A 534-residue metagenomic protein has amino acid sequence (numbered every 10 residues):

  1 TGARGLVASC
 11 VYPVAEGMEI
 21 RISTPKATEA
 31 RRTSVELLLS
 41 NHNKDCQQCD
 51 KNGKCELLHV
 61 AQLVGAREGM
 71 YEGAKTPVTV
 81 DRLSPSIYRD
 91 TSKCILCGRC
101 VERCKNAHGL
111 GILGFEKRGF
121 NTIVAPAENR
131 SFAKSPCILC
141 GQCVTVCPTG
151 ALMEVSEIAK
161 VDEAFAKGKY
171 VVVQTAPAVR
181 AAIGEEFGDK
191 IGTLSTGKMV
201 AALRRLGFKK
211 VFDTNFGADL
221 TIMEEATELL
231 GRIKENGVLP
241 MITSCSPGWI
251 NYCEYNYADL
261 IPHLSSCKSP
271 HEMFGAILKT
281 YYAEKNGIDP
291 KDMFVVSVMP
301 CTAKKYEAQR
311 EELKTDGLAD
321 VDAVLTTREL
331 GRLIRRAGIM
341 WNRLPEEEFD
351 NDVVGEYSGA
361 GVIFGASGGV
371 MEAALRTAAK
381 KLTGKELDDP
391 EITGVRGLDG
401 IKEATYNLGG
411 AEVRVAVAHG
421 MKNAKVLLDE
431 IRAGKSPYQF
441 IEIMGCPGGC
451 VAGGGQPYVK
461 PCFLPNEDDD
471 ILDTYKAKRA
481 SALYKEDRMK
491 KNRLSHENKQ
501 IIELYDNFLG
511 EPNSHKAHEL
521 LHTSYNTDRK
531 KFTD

Functional and structural regions predicted by a protein language model:
T1-R31, V35, L39, D50 (+1 more regions): Iron-sulfur-associated redox domains of electron-transfer enzymes in respiratory and anaerobic energy metabolism
G2-L139, T145, L152-V171: Fe-S ferredoxin-like electron-transfer domains and their immediately adjacent linker/connector regions across
